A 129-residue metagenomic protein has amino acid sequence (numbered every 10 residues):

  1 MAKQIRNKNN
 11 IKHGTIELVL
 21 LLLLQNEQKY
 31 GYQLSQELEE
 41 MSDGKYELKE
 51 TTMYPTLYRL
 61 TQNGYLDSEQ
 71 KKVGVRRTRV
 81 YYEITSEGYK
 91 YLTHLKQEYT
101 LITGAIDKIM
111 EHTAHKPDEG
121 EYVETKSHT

Functional and structural regions predicted by a protein language model:
M1-K8, D67, Q97-T129: C-terminal regulatory/oligomerization modules of transcriptional regulators
N9-T52: N-terminal helix-turn-helix DNA-binding core of bacterial DNA-binding proteins
M53-L60: Basic amphipathic alpha-helical segments that dock to polyanions
G64: Glycine-centered, phosphate/nucleic-acid-interacting loop/turn motifs that mediate DNA/RNA or nucleotide
S68-V73: Conserved catalytic-core motifs of GNAT/GCN5-like acyltransferases
G74-K96: Basic, amphipathic "hinge/linker" alpha-helix immediately C-terminal to the N-terminal HTH DNA-binding motif
